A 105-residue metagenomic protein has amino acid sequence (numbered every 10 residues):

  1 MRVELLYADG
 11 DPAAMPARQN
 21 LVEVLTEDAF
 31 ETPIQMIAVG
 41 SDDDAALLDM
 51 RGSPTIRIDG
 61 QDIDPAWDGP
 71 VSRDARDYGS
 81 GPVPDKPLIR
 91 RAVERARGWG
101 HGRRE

Functional and structural regions predicted by a protein language model:
M1-E27: Local sequence-structure signature of Cys/Sec-based thiol-disulfide redox active-site neighborhoods
D9, D44, D77: Conserved short-loop catalytic and cofactor-binding motifs
Q19-L21, R51-G52, P70-V71: Short, glycine/charged-enriched secondary-structure capping and boundary segments
E31-D43: Thiol-based oxidoreductase modules, predominantly thioredoxin-like and allied folds used for disulfide exchange
D43-D49: Acidic pyrophosphate-coordinating catalytic loop
D49-I58: Structural micro-motif
Q61-W99: Non-catalytic, surface beta->alpha helical segment in thiol-disulfide oxidoreductase systems
H101-R103: Hydrophobic alpha-helical transmembrane segments of multi-pass membrane transport/permease proteins
